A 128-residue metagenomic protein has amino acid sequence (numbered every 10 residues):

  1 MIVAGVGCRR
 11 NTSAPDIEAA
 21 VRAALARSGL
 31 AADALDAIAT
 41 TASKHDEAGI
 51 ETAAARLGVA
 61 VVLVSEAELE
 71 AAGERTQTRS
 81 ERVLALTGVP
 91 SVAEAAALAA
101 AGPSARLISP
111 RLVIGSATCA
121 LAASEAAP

Functional and structural regions predicted by a protein language model:
M1-D36, T40-A42, A122-P128: Conserved mixed alpha/beta catalytic, RNA-binding, or beta-rich assembly cores of soluble enzyme, regulatory
I2-A4, D36-A37, V61-V62, A105-I108 (+1 more regions): Structural motif
D16-A19, T40-T41, A85-T87, A97-A100: A short linear-motif detector with a strong N-terminal bias
A23, T52, E94-L98: Alpha-helical scaffold segments in soluble metabolic enzymes
A31, T41, H45-V92: Long, charge-dense
E94-A97, A101-P128: C-terminal edge-of-domain segments
